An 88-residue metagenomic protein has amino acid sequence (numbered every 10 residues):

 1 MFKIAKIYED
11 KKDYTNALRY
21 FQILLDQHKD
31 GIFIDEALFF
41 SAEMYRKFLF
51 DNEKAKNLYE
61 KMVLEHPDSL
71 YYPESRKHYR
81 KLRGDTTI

Functional and structural regions predicted by a protein language model:
M1-I88: Acidic, polar-rich low-complexity tracts and alpha-helical solenoid repeat scaffolds
